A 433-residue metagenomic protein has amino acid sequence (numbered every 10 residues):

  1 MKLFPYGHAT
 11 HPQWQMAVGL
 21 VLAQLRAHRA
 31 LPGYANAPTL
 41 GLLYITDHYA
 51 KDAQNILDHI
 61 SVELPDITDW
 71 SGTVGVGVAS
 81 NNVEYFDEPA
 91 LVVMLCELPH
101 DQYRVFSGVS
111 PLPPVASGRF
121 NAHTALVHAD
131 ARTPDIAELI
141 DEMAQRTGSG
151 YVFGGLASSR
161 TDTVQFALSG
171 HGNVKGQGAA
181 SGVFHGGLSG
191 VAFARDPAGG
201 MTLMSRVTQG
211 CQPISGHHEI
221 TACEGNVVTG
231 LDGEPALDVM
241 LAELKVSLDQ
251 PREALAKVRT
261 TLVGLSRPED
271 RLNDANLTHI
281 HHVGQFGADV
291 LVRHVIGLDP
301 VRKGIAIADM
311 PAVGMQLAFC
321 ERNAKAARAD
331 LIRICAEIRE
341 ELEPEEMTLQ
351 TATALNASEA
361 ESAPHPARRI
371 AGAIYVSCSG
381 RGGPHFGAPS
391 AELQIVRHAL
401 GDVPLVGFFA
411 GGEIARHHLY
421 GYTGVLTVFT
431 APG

Functional and structural regions predicted by a protein language model:
M1-A50, H59-V62, I67-A373, C378-H385 (+2 more regions): Small-residue-enriched flexible segments
I56: Contiguous, structured surface segment used for ligand recognition
E392-G401, V406: Catalytic phosphate/nucleotide-handling subdomain of diverse soluble enzymes
